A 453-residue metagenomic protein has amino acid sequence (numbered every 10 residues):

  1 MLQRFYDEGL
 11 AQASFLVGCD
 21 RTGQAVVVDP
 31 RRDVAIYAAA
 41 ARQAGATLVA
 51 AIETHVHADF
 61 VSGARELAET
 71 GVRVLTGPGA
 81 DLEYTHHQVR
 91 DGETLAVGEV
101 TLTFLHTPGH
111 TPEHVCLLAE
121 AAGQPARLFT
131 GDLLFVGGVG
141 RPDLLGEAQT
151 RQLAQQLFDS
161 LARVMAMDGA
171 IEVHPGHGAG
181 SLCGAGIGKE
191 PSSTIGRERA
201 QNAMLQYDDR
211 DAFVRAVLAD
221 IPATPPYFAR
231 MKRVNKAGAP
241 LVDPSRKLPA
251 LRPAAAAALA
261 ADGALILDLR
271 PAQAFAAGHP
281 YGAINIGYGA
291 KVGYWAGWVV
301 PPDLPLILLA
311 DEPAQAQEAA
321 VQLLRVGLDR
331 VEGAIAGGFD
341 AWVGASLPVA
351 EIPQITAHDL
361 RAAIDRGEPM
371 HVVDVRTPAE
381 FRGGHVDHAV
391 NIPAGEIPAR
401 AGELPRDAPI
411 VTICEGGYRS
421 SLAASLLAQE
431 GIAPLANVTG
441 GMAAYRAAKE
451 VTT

Functional and structural regions predicted by a protein language model:
M1-T47, L117-G131, G137: Conserved beta-strand hairpin/beta-sheet module of binuclear metal-dependent hydrolase folds, prominently
L2-F5, F15-L16, T94-G123, P249-R252: Core dinuclear metal-dependent hydrolase active-site scaffold
V17, D29, H55, L67 (+8 more regions): Divalent metal-coordination and catalytic microenvironments
V28, L48-H57, R73-G79, H106-G109 (+2 more regions): Active-site neighborhood of phospho(di)ester-bond hydrolases with catalytic His/Asp-centered motifs
P30-R31, V56, G79, H110-T111 (+7 more regions): Active-site metal-binding loops of divalent metal-dependent hydrolases
R32-L75: Active-site metal-binding motif and surrounding structural segment of the metallo-beta-lactamase
A126-R127, G137, R151-P244: Divalent-metal (often Zn2+) His-rich catalytic cores of metallo-beta-lactamase-fold enzymes
R141-D143, R197-A239, P244-S245, A264 (+2 more regions): Rhodanese-like catalytic fold shared by cysteine-dependent sulfurtransferases and DSP/PTP-type phosphatases
